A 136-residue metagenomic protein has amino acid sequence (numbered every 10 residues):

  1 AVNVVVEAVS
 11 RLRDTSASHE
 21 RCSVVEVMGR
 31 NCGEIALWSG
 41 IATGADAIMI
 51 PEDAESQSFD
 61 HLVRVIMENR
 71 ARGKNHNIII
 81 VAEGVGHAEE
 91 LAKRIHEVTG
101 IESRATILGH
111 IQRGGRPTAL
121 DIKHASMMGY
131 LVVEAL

Functional and structural regions predicted by a protein language model:
A1-T106: Accessory alpha-helical/coil subdomains and C-terminal extensions that flank or cap enzyme catalytic cores
H87-E90, I95-L136: C-terminal non-catalytic interaction/assembly regions of soluble proteins
